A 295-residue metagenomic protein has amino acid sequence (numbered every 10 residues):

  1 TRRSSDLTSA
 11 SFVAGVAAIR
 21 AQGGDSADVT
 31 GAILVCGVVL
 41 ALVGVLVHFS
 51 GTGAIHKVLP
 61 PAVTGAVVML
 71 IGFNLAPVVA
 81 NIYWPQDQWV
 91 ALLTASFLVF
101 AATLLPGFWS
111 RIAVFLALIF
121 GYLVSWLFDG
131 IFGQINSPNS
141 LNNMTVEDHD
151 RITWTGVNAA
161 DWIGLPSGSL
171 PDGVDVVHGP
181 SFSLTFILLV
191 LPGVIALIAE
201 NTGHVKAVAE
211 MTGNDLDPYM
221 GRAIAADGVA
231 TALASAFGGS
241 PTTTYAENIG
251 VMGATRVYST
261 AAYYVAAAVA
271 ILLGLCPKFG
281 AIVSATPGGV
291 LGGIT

Functional and structural regions predicted by a protein language model:
T1-S4: Short, small-residue-biased leader/transition segments that mark boundaries at the very start of proteins
D6-S11, C36-A41, P61-V63, L170-D172 (+4 more regions): Hydrophobic alpha-helical transmembrane segments
T8-G23, V208, G253-T255, V283-G293: Membrane-interfacial helix-loop connectors
A17-A21, A102, N248-Y263, V269-G274: Interfacial segments of multi-pass membrane proteins
Q22, A27-F132, A267-T295: Membrane-embedded alpha-helical modules
P61-V63, W89, V177-F186, L216-A223 (+2 more regions): Membrane-interfacial loop-to-helix junctions in multi-pass transporters
F97-L170, H178, L184-L188, V194-G203: Flexible hinge motifs at transmembrane-helix junctions and intramembrane kinks/re-entrant loops in multi-pass membrane
L188-T260: Membrane-embedded helical hairpins/re-entrant loop segments and their flanking transmembrane helices within multi-pass
